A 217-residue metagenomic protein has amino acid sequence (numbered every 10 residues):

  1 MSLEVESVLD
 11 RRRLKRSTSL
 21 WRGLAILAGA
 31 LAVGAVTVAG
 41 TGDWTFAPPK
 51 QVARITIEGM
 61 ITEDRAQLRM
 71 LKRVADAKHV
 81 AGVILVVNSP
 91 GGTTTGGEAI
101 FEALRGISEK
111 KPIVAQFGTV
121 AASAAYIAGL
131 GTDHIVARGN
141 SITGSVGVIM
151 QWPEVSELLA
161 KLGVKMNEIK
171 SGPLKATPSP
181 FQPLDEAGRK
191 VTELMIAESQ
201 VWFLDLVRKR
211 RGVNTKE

Functional and structural regions predicted by a protein language model:
M1-P112, T119-R210: Small-residue-centered hinge/linker elements
A115-G118, E217: Short beta-strand-to-loop elements that line the ligand-binding cleft of bilobed periplasmic-binding protein-like
K209-E217: PDZ/PDZ-like groove recognition
